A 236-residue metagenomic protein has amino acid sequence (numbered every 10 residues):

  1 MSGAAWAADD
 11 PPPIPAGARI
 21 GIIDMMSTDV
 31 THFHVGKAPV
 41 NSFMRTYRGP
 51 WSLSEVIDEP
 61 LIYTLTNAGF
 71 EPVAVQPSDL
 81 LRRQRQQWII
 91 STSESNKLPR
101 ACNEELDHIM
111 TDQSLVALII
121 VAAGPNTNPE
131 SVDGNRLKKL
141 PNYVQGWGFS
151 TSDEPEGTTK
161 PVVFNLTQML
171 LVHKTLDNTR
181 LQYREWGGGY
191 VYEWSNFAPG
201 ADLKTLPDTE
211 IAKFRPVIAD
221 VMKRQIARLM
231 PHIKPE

Functional and structural regions predicted by a protein language model:
W6-T31, G134-P141, W147-E236: C-terminal/domain-edge helix-coil "capping" segments
V35-V40, K139-P141: Surface-exposed, active-site-proximal loop segments in enzymatic domains
K37-D133, F164-L166, L170-Y183: N-terminal segment of the mature soluble domain
